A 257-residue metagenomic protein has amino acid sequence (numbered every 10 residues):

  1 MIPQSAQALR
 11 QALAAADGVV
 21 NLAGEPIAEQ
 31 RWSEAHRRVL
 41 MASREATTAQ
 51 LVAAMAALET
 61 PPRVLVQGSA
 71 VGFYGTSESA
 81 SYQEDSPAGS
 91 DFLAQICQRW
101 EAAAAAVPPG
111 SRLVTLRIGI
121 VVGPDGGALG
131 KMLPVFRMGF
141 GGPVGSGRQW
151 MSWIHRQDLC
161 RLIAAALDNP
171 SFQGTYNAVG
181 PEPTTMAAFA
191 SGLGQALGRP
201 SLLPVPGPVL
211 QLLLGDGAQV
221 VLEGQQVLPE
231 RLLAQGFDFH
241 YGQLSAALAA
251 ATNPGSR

Functional and structural regions predicted by a protein language model:
M1-T47: NAD(P)H-binding glycine-rich loop region in Rossmannoid oxidoreductase-like domains and their noncatalytic homologs
R37-V39, A49-D91: Conserved Rossmann-fold NAD(P)-dependent oxidoreductase catalytic core, especially the SDR/UDP-sugar
S69-A70, A102-P124: Conserved beta-loop-beta element that borders a ligand/cofactor-binding pocket
P87-L93, G119-G126, S146-I154: Glycine-rich "substrate-gating" loop/helix at the edge of Rossmann-like oxidoreductase active sites
G110, V122-K131, A166-Y176: Glycine/proline-rich active-site loop of Rossmann-fold NAD(P)-dependent oxidoreductases
K131-I154, D158, A165: A conserved pocket-lining segment of Rossmann-fold NAD(P)-dependent short-chain dehydrogenase/reductase
L162, N169-D216, A249, P254-R257: Mid/C-terminal beta-alpha module of Rossmann-like enzyme folds, strongest in SDR-family dehydrogenases/epimerases
Q219-R257: C-terminal amphipathic/interface module of NAD(P)-dependent oxidoreductases and related NAD-binding regulators
